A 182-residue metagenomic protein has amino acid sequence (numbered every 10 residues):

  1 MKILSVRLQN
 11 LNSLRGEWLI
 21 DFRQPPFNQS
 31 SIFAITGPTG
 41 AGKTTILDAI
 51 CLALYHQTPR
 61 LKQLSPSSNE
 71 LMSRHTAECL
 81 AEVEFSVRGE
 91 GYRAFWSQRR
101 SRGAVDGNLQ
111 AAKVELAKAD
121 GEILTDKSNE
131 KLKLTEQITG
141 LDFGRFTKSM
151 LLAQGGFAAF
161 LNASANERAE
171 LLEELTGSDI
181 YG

Functional and structural regions predicted by a protein language model:
M1-K133, F143-T147, L175: Extreme N-terminal "head/tail" segments of very large remodeling/mechanoenzyme assemblies
I138-T139: ATP-hydrolysis module of ASCE/P-loop NTPase motor domains, specifically the Walker B Asp-Glu catalytic pair
A158: Nucleotide phosphate-binding site architecture
L161: Short, flexible helix/strand-to-coil boundary loops that buttress conserved ligand/catalytic motifs in alpha/beta
S164: Detector for conserved single-position "signature" residues within domains
E167-E170, T176-I180: Long, charged/polar-rich coiled-coil alpha-helical scaffolds that serve as structural arms in large macromolecular
